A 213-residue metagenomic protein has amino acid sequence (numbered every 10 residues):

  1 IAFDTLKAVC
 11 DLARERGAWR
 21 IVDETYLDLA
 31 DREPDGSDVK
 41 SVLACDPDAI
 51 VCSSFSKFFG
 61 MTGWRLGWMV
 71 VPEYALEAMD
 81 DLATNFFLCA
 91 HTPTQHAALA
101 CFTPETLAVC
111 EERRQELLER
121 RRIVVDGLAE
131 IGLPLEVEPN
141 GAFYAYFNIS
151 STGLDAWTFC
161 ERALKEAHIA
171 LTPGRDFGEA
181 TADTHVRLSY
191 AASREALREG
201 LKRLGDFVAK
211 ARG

Functional and structural regions predicted by a protein language model:
I1-G213: PLP-dependent class I/II
